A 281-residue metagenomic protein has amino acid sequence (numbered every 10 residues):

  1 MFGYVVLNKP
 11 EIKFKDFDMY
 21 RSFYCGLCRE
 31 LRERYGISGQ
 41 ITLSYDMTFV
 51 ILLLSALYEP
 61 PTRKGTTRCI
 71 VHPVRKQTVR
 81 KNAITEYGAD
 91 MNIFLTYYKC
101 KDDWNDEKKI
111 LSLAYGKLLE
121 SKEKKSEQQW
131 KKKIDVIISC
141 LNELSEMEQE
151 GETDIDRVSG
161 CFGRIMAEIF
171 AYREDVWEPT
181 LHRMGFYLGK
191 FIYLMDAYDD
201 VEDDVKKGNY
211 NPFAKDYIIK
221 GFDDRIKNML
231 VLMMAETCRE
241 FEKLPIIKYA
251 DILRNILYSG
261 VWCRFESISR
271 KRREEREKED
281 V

Functional and structural regions predicted by a protein language model:
M1-K81, K131-E148, I155, G160 (+1 more regions): Conserved N-terminal diphosphate/IPP-binding helix and adjacent helical/loop segment of trans-prenyltransferase domains
T42-P61, G65-L119, P179-D203: Active-site alpha-helical segments that house and flank conserved acidic catalytic motifs for diphosphate chemistry
Y45, D102, D106, E143-M147 (+1 more regions): Active-site helical microenvironments for divalent-metal-assisted chemistry
L54, Y97, G163, A167-A171 (+1 more regions): Amphipathic, well-packed alpha-helical segments that form the structural scaffold of globular domains
A56, F191, Y198-V201, D216 (+2 more regions): Hydrophobic alpha-helical segments
P73-M91, E120, K124-C161, P179-H182 (+2 more regions): Divalent-cation-assisted or electrostatically stabilized phosphate/pyrophosphate-binding catalytic cores
K108-A114, P245-L257: Acidic/histidine metal-binding catalytic segments
G151-I155, S159-M195: A mid-sequence, solvent-exposed acidic-amphipathic segment
